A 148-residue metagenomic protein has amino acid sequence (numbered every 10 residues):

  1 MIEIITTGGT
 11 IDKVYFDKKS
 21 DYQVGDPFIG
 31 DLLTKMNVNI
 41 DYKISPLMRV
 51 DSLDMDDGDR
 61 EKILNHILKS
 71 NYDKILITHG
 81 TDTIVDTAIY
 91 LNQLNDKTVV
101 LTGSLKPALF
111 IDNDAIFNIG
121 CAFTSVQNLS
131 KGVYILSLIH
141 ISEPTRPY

Functional and structural regions predicted by a protein language model:
M1-D57, K62, Y134-L136, S142: N-terminal glycine-rich anion-binding loop in soluble enzyme alpha/beta folds
I11-D12, L105-L109: Short gly/pro/ser/thr-enriched loop/turn and capping motifs at secondary-structure boundaries
K13-V14, T83-T87, N118-I119: Short glycine/serine/threonine-rich phosphate/pyrophosphate-binding segments that cradle anionic phosphate groups
E61-S70: Short, well-structured alpha-helical segments in soluble
G80-K97: Short Gly/Thr/Asp-enriched flexible loops that form oxyanion-binding sites at enzyme active sites
A115-T124: Active-site glycine-rich loop that binds ribose-phosphate moieties when present
H140-Y148: Single conserved hydrophobic/aromatic residue that forms the stacking wall/gate of nucleotide- or nucleobase-binding
